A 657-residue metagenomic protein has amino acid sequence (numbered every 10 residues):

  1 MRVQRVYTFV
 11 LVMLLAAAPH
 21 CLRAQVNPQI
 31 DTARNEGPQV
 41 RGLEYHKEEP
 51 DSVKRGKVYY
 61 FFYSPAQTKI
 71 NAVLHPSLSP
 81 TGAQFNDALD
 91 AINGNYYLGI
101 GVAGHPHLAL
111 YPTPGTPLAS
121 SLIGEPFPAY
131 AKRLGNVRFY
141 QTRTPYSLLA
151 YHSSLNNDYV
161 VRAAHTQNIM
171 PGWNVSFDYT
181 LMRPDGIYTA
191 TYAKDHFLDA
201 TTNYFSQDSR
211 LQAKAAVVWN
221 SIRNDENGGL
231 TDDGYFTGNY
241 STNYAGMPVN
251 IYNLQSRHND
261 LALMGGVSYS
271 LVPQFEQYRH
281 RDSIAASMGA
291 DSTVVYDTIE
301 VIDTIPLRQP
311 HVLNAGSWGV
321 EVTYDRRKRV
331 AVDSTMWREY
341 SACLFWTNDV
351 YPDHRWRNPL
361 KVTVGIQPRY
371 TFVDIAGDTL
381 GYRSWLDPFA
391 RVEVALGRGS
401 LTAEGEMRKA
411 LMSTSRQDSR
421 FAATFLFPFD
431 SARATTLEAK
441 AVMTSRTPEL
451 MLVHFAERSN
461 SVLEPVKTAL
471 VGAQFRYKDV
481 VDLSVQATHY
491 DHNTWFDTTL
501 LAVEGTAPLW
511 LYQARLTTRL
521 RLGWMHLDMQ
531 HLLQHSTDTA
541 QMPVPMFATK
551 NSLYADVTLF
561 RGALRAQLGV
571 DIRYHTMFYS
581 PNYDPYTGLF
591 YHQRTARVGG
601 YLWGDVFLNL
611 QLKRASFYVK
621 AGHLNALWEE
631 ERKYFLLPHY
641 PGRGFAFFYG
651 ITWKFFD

Functional and structural regions predicted by a protein language model:
M1-T32, G316, K620, F645 (+1 more regions): Bacterial Sec-dependent N-terminal signal peptides
Q4-Y7, E36, T517-R521: Small/flexible residues
V12, V218-R223, I572-Y574: Short, solvent-exposed aromatic-acidic interface loops
A16, S209, M577: Phosphate/oxyanion-binding loops and surfaces in catalytic or ligand/nucleic-acid-binding neighborhoods
A24-L261, L271-I284, D430-R433, H639-F645 (+1 more regions): Membrane-proximal, glycine/serine-rich, low-complexity loop/turn segments characteristic of large bacterial
N253, R257-D657: Exposed, low-structure sequence patches enriched in small/polar residues
